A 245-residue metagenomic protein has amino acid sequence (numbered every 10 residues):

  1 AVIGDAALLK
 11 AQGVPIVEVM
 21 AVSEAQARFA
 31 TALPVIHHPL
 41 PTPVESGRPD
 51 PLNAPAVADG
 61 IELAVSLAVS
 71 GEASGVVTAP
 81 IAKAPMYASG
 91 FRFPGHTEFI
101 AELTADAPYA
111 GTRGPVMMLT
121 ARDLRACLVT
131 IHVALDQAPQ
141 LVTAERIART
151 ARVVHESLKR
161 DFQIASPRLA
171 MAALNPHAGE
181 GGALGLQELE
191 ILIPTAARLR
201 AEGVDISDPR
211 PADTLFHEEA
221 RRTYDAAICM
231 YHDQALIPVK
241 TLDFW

Functional and structural regions predicted by a protein language model:
A1-E98, L141, E145, R149-M230 (+1 more regions): Contiguous, glycine/small-aliphatic-enriched amphipathic segments in soluble metabolic enzymes
P15-I16, A107, V133: Alpha-helix boundary/capping residues
E24, A105-A107, P115-L119, K159-D161: A generic local secondary-structure boundary/capping motif
T31-P34, G114, R125: A generic secondary-structure signal marking the coil-to-beta-strand transition
Y87-V116: Glycine/threonine-rich beta-strand-loop-alpha-helix active-site module that forms ligand/phosphate-binding
M117-L141, E145-R149: Ligand-binding beta-strand-loop-alpha-helix segment within the catalytic cores of soluble metabolic enzymes
